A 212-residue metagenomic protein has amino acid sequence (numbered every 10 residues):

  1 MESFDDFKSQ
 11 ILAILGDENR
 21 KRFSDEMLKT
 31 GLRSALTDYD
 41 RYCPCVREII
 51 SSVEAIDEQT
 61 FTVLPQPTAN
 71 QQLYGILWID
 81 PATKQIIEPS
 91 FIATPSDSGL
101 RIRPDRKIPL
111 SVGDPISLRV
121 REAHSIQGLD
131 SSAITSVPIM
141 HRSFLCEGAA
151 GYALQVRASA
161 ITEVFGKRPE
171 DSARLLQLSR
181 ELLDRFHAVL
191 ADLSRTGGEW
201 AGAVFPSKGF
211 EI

Functional and structural regions predicted by a protein language model:
M1-I212: Glycine-enriched, solvent-exposed interface loops adjoining structured elements
